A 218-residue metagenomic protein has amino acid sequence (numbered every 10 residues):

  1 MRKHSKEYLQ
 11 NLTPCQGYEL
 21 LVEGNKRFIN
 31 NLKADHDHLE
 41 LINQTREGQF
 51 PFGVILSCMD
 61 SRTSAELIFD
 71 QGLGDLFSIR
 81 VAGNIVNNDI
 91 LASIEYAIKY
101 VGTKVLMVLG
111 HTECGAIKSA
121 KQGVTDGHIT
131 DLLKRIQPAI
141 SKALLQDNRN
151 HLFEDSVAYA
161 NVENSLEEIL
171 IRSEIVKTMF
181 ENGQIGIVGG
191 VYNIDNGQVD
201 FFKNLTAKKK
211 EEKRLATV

Functional and structural regions predicted by a protein language model:
M1-G48, G74, N84-V101, G115-V218: Divalent-metal-activated hydrolytic enzyme cores
L56-C58, R80, M107-H111, V188-N193: Short beta-strand segments
L56-S93: Active-site cofactor/substrate anionic-group-binding motifs, chiefly glycine- and Lys/Arg-rich phosphate-binding loops
D60-R62, T112-A116: Gly/Ser/Thr-rich loops at beta-strand to alpha-helix junctions that form or flank small-molecule/cofactor-binding
K104: Short acidic/polar active-site loop segments enriched in Thr and Asp
